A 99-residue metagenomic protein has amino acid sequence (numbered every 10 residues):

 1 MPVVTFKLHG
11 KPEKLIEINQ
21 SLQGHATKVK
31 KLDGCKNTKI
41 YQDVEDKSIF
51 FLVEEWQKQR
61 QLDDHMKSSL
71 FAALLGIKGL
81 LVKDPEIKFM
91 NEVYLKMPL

Functional and structural regions predicted by a protein language model:
P2-H9, K39-M66: Short, well-ordered beta-strand segments in beta-rich or mixed alpha/beta enzyme and ligand-binding folds
V3-V4, I18, V29, I40 (+1 more regions): Hydrophobic aliphatic residue packing
H9-I18: Short, surface-exposed ligand-recognition loops at beta-strand->loop->(often short) alpha-helix junctions that present
N19-Q20, S68: Short alpha-helix boundary/capping motifs
L22, A26: Short amphipathic alpha-helical/adjacent loop interface patches that line ligand and macromolecule-binding sites
K30-K36, E55-K88: An amphipathic, aromatic/His-enriched active-site/gating alpha helix that lines ligand/cofactor pockets
K39-D46, L75-L99: Glycine-rich beta-strand-turn "strand-cap" elements at beta-sheet edges
